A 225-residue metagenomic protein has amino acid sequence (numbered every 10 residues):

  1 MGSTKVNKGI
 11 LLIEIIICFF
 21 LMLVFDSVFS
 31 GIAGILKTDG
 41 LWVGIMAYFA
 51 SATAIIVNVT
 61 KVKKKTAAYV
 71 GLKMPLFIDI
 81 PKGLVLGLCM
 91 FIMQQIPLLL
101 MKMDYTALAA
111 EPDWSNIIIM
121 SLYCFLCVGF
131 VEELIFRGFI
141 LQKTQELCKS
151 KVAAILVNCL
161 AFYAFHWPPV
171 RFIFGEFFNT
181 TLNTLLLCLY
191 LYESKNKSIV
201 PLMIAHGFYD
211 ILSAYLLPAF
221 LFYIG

Functional and structural regions predicted by a protein language model:
M1-K8: Short, Lys/Arg-rich, polar N-terminal cytosolic tail immediately upstream of the first transmembrane signal-anchor
K8-V62: Alpha-helical transmembrane segments in multi-pass membrane proteins
I10, E14, V43, A50 (+9 more regions): Small-residue packing motifs within transmembrane alpha-helices
F19-V28, L88-P97, C159-P168, G207-Y215: Aromatic-anchored segments of alpha-helical transmembrane domains
M22-D26, V59, K63-K64, M93-Q94 (+3 more regions): Alpha-helical transmembrane segments of polytopic integral membrane proteins, especially the permease/helical cores
I32-V43, K64-V131, E146, P218 (+1 more regions): Juxtamembrane helix-loop-helix connectors linking adjacent transmembrane helices in multi-pass membrane enzymes
I56-T66, L191-S194: Structural signal for the C-terminal ends of transmembrane alpha-helices and the immediately following loop
S115-G225: Transmembrane helix-loop-helix hairpins at the membrane interface of multi-pass integral membrane proteins
